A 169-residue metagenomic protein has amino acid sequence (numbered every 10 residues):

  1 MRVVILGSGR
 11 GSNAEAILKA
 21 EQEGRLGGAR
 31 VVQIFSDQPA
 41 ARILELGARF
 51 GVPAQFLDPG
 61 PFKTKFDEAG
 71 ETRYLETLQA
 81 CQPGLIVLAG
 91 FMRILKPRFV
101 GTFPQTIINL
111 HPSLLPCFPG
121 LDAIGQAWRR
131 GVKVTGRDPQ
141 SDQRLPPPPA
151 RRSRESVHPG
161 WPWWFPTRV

Functional and structural regions predicted by a protein language model:
M1-V169: One-carbon transfer enzymes
